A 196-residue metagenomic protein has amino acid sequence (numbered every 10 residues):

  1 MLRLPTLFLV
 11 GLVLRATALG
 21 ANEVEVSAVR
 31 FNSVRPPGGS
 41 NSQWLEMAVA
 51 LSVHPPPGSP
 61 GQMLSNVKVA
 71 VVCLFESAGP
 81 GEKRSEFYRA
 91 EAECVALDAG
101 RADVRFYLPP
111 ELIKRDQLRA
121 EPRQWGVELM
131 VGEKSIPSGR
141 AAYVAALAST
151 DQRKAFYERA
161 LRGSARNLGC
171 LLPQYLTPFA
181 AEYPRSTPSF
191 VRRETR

Functional and structural regions predicted by a protein language model:
M1-L2: N-terminal secretory signal peptides that target proteins for export/translocation
P5-A16: Bacterial N-terminal signal peptides
G20-N41, R159-R196: Short, compositionally biased P/S/T/A/G/V-rich stretches that sit at domain boundaries
A21-F31, S40-W44, L64, L112-G126 (+1 more regions): A broad structural signal for short, well-ordered beta-strand segments within beta-sheet-rich domains
R30-P36, P55, Y88-A92: Short structured motifs
G38-P55, P60-K68, L108: Contiguous beta-strand segments within globular domains
S59-P122: Structured domain cores in non-transmembrane regions
N66-V72, R115-R162: Internal, hydrophobic beta-strand segments that form the core of beta-sheet-rich folds
